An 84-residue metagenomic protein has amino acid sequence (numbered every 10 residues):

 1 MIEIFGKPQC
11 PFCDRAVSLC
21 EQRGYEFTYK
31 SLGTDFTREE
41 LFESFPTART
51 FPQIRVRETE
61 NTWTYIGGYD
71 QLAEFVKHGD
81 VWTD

Functional and structural regions predicted by a protein language model:
M1-T28: Local sequence-structure signature of Cys/Sec-based thiol-disulfide redox active-site neighborhoods
D14, S18, E39, E74: Alpha-helical elements of the RecA-like P-loop NTPase motor core of helicases
R23, S44-F45: Residues at alpha-helix termini
Y25, R49, N61: Structured loop/turn residues at beta-strand edges in well-structured enzyme cores
S31-D35: Short glycine/proline-centered loop/turn elements that form peptide/ligand docking sites
F45-R55: Structural micro-motif
V56-D84: Non-catalytic, surface beta->alpha helical segment in thiol-disulfide oxidoreductase systems
